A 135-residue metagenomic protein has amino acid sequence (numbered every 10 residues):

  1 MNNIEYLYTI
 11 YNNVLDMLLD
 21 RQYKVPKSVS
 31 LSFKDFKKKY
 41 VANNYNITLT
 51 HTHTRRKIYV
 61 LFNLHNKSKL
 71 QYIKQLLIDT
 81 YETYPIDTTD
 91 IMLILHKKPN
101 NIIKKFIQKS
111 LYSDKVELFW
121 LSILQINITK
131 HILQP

Functional and structural regions predicted by a protein language model:
M1-N63, K67-I86: Helix-rich terminal scaffold detector
V14, L18, L93-I94, I107 (+1 more regions): Generic hydrophobic secondary-structure signal
N63-H65, H96-K98, L121-I123: Histidine- and/or cysteine-centered catalytic micro-motif in compact active-site loops
K69, P99-N100: Alpha-helix N-cap/loop-to-helix initiation residues
L76, K105-F106: A short acidic, amphipathic alpha-helical/loop segment
Y81, F106-I107: A generic local secondary-structure boundary/capping motif
T88-K97: Acidic beta-strand-to-loop metal/phosphate-binding motif
N100-I103, K109-Q134: Long, charge-dense
